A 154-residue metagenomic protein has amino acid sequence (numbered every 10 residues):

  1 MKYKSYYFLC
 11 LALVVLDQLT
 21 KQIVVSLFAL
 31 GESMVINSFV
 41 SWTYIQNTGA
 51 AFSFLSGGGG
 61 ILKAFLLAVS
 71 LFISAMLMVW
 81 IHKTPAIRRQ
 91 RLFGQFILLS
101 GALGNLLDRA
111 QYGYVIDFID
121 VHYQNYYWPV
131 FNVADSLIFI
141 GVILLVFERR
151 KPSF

Functional and structural regions predicted by a protein language model:
M1-F154: Alpha-helical transmembrane bundles and membrane-interface segments of multipass inner-membrane proteins
